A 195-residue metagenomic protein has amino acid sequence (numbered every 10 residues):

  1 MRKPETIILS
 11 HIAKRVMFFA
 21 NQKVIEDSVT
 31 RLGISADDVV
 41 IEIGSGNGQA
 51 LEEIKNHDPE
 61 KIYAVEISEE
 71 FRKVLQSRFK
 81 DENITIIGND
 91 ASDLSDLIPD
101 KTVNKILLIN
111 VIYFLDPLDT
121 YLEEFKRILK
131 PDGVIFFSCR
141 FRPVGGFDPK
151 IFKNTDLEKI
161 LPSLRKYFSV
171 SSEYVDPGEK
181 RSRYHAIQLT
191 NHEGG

Functional and structural regions predicted by a protein language model:
S10-E26: Conserved SAM-binding loop and adjacent beta-strand
D38, G133: Glycine-centered, small-residue-biased loops immediately flanking beta-strands in adenine/cofactor-binding cores
I41, N47-D93: Class I SAM-dependent methyltransferase SAM/SAH-binding core
D96-I106: A short acidic, Gly/Pro-enriched loop at the edge of an enzyme's catalytic core that lines a small-molecule cofactor
N104-L118: A short SAM/SAH-binding and catalytic strip from SAM-dependent methyltransferases
D119-P131: A short glycine-rich, Lys/Arg-flanked "PGG" loop and its adjoining helix->strand segment in the class I
F136-S163: Conserved class I S-adenosyl-L-methionine
D176-G195: Core SAM-dependent methyltransferase catalytic element
